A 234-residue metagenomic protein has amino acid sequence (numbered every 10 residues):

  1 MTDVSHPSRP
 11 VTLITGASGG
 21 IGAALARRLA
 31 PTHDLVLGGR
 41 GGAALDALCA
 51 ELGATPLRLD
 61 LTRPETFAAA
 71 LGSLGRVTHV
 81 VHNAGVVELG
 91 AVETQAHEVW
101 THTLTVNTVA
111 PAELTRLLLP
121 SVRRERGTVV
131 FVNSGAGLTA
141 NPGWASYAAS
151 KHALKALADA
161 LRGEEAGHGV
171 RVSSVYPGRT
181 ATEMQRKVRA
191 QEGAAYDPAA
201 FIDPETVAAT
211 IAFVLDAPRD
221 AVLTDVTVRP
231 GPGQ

Functional and structural regions predicted by a protein language model:
S18-G19: Conserved glycine-rich cofactor-binding loop
T32-L48: Conserved glycine-rich Rossmann-like NAD(P)H-binding loop of the short-chain dehydrogenase/reductase
A91-V92, A96-T101: Substrate-binding pocket helix/loop in short-chain dehydrogenase/reductase
T115, S150: Active-site helix of classical SDR
S134: Residue(s) in the substrate-gating loop at a strand-loop-helix junction that position the organic substrate next
T139, A160-V170: Active-site-adjacent segment of SDR/Rossmann-fold oxidoreductases
G167-V170, S174-V175, A195-Q234: C-terminal helical subdomain
